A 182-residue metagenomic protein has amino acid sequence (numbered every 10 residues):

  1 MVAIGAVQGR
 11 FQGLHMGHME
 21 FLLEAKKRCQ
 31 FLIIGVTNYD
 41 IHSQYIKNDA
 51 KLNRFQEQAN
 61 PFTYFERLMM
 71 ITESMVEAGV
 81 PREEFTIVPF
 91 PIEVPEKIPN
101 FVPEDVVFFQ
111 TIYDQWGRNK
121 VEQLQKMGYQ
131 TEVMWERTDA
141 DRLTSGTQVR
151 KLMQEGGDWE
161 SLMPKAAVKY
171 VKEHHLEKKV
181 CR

Functional and structural regions predicted by a protein language model:
M1-R182: Nucleotidyltransferase catalytic core that binds NTPs
